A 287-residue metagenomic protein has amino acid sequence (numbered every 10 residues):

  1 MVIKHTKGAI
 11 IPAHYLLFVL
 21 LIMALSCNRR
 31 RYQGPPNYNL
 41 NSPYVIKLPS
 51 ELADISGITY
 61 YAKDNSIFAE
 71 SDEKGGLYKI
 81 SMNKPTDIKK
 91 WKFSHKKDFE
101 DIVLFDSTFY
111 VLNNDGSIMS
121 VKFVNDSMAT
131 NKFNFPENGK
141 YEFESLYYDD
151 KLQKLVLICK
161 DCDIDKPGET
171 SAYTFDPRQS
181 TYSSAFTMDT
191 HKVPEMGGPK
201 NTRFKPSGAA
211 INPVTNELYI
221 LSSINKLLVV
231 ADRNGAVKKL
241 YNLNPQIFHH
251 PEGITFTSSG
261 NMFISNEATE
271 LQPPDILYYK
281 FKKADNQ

Functional and structural regions predicted by a protein language model:
M1-N39, Q287: Bacterial Sec-dependent N-terminal signal peptides
C27-Q287: Sequence/structural signature of beta-propeller domains
